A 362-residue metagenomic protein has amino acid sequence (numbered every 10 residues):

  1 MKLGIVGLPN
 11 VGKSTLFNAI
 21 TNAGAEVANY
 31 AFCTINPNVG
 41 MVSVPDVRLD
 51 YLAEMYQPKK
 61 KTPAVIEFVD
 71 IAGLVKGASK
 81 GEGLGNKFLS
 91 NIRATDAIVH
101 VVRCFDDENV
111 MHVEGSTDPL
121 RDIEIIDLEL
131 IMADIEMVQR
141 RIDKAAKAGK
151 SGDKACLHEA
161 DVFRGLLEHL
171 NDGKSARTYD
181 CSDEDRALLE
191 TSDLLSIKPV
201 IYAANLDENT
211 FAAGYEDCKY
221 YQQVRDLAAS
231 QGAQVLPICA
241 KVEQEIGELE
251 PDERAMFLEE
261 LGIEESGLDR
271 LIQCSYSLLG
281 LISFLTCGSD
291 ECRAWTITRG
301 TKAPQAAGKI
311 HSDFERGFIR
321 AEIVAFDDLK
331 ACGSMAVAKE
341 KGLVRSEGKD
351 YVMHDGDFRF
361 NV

Functional and structural regions predicted by a protein language model:
M1-M111, D127, R140, K144-A145: Conserved G1/Walker A P-loop phosphate-binding module
K2-V6, V11, F17, Q139 (+2 more regions): C-terminal-of-GTPase-core extension/linker across diverse P-loop GTPases
V6, F32, P37-G40, V47 (+14 more regions): Short capping/connector residues at structural and topological boundaries
F32, D46-L49, T62-F68, E82-D96 (+9 more regions): Amphipathic alpha-helical transducer elements in NTP-driven molecular machines
G40-P45, A72-E82, R93-K154, H169-S182 (+2 more regions): Conserved Switch II/interswitch segment of TRAFAC-class P-loop GTPases
A94, H354-D355: Short, flexible surface segments
